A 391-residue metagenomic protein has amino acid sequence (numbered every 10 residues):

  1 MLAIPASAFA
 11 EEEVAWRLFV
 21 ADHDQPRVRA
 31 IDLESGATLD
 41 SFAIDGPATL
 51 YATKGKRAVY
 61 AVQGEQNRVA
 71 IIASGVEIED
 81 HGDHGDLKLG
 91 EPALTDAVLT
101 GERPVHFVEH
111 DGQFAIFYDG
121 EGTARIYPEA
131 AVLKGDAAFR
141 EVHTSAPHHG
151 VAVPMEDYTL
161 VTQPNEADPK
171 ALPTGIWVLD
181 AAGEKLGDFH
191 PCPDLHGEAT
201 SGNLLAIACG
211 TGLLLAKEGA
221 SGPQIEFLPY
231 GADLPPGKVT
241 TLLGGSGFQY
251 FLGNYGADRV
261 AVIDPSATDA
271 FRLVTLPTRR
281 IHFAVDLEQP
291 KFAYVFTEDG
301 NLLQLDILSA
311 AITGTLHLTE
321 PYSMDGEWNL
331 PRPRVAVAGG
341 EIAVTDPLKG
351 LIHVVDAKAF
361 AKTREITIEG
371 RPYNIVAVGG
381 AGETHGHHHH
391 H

Functional and structural regions predicted by a protein language model:
M1-P5: Bacterial N-terminal signal peptides
A6-H391: Predominantly soluble domains enriched in secretory-pathway, periplasmic, or organellar proteins
